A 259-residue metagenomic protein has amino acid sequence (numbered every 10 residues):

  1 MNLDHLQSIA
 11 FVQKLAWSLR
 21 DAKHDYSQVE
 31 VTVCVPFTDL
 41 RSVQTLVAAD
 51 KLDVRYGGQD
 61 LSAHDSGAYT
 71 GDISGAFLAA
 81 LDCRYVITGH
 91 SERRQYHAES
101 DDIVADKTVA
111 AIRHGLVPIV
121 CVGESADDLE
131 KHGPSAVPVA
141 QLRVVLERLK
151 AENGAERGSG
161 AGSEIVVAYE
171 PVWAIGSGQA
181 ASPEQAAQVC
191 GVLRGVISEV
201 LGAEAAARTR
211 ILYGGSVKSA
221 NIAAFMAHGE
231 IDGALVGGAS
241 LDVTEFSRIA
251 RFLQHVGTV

Functional and structural regions predicted by a protein language model:
M1-H64, A68-I73, S163, A168: Conserved N-terminal beta1-alpha1 strand-loop-helix module at the mouth
M1-N2, I87-Y96, S216, E230-I249: Glycine-rich phosphate-binding active-site loops on the catalytic face of alpha/beta enzymes
E30-C34, D53-G57, R84-Y85, V117-C121 (+3 more regions): Structural preference for beta-strand elements that scaffold enzyme active sites
V35, Y169, S177, I211-V217 (+1 more regions): Glycine-rich beta-strand-to-loop/alpha-helix junction loops that act as flexible
P36, L78, G89-H90, E170 (+2 more regions): Conserved, mostly hydrophobic/aromatic
D50-V109: Glycine/small-residue-rich loop that forms an oxyanion/phosphate-binding "nest" at active or ligand-binding sites
E92-Q179: Conserved anion-binding
K107, A111, S240-V259: C-terminal helical cap(s) of enzyme catalytic domains, especially alpha/beta-barrels
